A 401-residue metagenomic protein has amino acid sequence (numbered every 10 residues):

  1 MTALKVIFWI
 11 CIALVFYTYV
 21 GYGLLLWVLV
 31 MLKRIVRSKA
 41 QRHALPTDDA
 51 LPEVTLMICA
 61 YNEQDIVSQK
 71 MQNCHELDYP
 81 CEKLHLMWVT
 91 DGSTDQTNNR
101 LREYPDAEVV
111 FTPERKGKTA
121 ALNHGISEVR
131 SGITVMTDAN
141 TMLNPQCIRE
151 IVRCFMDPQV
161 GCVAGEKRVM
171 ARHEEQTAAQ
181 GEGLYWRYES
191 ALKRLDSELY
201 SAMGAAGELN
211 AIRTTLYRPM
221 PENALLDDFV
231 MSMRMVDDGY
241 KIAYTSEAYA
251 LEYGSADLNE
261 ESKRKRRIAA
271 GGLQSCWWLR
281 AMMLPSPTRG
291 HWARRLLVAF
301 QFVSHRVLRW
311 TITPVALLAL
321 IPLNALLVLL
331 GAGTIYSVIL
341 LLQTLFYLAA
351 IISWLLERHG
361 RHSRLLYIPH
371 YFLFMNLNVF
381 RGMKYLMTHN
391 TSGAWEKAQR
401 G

Functional and structural regions predicted by a protein language model:
M1-P46: N-terminal membrane-anchoring/stem segments of glycan-assembly enzymes
L32-K33, D48, E252, R309-T391: Membrane-embedded multi-pass helical conduit in multi-pass membrane proteins, especially envelope-biosynthetic
T55, N73, M87-N98, E114 (+1 more regions): A conserved acidic beta->alpha catalytic loop
I66-Q69, K83, S93-E103, Q146: Acidic helix N-cap motif at the loop->helix transition within catalytic regions of sugar-transfer enzymes
Q72-K83: Short, acidic, metal-binding catalytic loop of nucleotide-sugar glycosyltransferases
F111, A120-A121, S131, P145-A224 (+1 more regions): Long helical/loop segments within the catalytic core of UDP-sugar-dependent glycosyltransferases, especially the large
T134: Short aromatic/hydrophobic "clamp" motif used to bind/position activated sugar donors
F155-Y188, N223-D227, S232-V303, V307 (+2 more regions): Catalytic donor/gating beta->alpha subdomain of glycosyltransferases that bind UDP-sugars
